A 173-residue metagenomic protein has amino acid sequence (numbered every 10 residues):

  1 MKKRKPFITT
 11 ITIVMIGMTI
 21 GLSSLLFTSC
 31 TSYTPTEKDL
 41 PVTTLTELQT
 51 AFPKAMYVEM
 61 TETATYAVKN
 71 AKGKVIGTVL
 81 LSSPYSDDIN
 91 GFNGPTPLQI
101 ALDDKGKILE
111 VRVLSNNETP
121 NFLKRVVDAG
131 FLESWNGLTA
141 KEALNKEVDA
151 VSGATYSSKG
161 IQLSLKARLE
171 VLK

Functional and structural regions predicted by a protein language model:
M1, M15-M18, M56, M60: Detector for methionine-enriched segments
M1-I8: N-terminal secretory signal peptides that target proteins for export/translocation
T12-L26: Bacterial N-terminal signal peptides
L26-K159, L163-K173: Flexible, solvent-exposed loop/hinge segments and secondary-structure transition points
